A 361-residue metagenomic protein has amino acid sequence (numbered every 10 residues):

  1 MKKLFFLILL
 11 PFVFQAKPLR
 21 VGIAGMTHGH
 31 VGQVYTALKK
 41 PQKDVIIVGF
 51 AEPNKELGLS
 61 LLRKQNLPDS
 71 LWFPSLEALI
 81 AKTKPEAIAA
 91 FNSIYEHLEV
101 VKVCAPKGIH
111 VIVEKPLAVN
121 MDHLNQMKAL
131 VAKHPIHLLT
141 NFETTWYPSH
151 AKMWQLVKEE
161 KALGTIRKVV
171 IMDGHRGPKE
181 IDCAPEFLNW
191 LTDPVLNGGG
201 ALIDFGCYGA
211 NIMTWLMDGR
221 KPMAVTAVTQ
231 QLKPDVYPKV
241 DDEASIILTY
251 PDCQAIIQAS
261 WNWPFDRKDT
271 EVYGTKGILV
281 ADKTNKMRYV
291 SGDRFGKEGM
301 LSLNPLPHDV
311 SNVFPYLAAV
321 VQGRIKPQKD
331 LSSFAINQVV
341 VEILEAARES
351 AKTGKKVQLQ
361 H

Functional and structural regions predicted by a protein language model:
M1-L7: Sec-dependent signal peptide recognition, specifically the positively charged N-region followed immediately by
I8, F12-Q65: N-terminal Rossmann-like dinucleotide-binding module
L67-L130: Beta-loop-alpha module in the N-terminal Rossmann-like domain of NAD(P)-dependent dehydrogenases, especially those
A87-A89, Y316-H361: C-terminal helix-rich "cap/oligomerization" subdomain common to oxidoreductases
Q126-T144, R167: Rossmann-fold dehydrogenase core element
Y147-V236, G354: Predominantly a Rossmann-like dinucleotide-binding segment in NAD(P)-dependent oxidoreductases
E180, K268-V339: C-terminal glycine/acidic-rich active-site capping loop/insertion
N211-K286, F314-K326, A346-A347: Contiguous beta-strand/loop segments that form the cofactor/metal-binding neighborhood of enzyme cores
